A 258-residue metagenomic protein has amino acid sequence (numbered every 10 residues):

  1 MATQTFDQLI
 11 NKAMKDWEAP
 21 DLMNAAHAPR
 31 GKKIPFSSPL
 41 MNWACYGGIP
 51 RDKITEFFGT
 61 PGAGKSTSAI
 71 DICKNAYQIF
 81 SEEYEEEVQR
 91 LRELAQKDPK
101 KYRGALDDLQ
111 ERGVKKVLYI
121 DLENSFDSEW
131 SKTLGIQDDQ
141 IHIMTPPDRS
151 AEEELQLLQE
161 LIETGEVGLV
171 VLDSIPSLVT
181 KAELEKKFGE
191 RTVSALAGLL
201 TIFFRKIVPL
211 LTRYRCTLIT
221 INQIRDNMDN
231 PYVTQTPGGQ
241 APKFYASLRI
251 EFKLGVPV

Functional and structural regions predicted by a protein language model:
A2-Q140, L157-E163: The Walker A/P-loop phosphate-binding site
I54-E56, K116, G168-V171, T217: Residue-level preference for the first positions of well-ordered beta-strands
G59, D121, S174, F252-L254: Flexible glycine-/small-residue-rich
Q78, R112, L134-I141, K186-A195 (+1 more regions): A short alpha->loop->secondary-structure connector
A105-D108, P146-C216: Phosphate-binding/switch loop-helix module in NTP-utilizing enzymes
S125, S177, D226: Residues immediately C-terminal
K132, A182-L184, N230-Y232: Short acidic, glycine/serine/threonine-rich loops at helix termini
L161, V193-V258: Phosphate-binding/switch region of NTP-binding enzymes
